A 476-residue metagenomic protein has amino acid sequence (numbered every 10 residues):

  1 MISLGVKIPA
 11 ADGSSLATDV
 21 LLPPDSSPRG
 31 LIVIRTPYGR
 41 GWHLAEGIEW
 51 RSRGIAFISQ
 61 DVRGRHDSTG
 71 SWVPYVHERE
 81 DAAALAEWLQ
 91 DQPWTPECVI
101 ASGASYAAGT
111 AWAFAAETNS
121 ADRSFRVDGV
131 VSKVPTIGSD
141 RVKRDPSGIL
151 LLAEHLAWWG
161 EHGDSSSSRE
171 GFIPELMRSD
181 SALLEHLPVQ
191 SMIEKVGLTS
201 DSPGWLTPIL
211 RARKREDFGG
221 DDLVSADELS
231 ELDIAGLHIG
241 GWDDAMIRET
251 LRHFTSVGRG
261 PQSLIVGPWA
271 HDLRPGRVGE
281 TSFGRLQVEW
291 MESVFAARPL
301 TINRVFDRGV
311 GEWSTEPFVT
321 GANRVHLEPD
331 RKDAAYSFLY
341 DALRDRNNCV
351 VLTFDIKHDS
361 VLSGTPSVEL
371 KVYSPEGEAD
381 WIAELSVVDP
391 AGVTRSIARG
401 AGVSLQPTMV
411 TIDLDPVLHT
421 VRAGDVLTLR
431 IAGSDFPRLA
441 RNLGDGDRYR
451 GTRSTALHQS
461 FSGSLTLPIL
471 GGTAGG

Functional and structural regions predicted by a protein language model:
M1-D25: N-terminal cap/lid segment of alpha/beta-hydrolase-fold proteins
L4-K7, F283-G284, A296-G476: Glycine/threonine-rich phosphate-binding loop and adjacent beta-strand/alpha-helix elements that clamp
P28-P37: Short beta-strand element of the alpha/beta-hydrolase
L44, G64-P74: Glycine-rich "HGGG/HGxG" loop immediately N-terminal to the catalytic nucleophile of the alpha/beta-hydrolase
R51-D67: Conserved alpha/beta-hydrolase
P74-Q92: Alpha/beta-hydrolase active-site loop
W94-S105: Alpha/beta-hydrolase fold nucleophile elbow
A116-E231: Accessory cap/linker subdomain of secreted extracellular hydrolases
